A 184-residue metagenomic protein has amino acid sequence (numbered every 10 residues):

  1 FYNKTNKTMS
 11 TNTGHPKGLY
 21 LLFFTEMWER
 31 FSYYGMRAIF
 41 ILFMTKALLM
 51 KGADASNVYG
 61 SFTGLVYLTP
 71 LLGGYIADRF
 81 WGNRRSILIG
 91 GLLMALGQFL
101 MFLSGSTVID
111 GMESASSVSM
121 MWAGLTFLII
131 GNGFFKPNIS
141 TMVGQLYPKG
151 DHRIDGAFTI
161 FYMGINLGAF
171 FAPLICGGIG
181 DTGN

Functional and structural regions predicted by a protein language model:
N3-R30, A115-S117: Cytosolic juxtamembrane N-terminal segment immediately preceding the first transmembrane helix of multi-pass
M27, G97, G111-F135: Hydrophobic core of transmembrane alpha-helices in multi-pass small-molecule transporters, especially MFS/SLC-type
A38-S56: Short amphipathic helix-loop junctions that connect adjacent transmembrane helices in Major Facilitator Superfamily/SLC
M44-T45, I76-F80, I175-G183: Interfacial helix-cap and linker-helix signal at transmembrane-aqueous boundaries of multi-pass secondary transporters
G60-D78, F170: Central cavity-lining transmembrane alpha-helices of secondary-active solute carriers, predominantly the Major
L65-V66, D155-D181: Glycine-rich segments within core transmembrane alpha-helices of 12-TM secondary carriers
R79-L93: Cytoplasmic membrane-interface "Motif A"-like loop-to-helix N-cap segments of 12-TM Major Facilitator Superfamily
I89-S116: C-terminal ends and interior cores of transmembrane alpha-helices in multi-pass membrane transporters/permeases
